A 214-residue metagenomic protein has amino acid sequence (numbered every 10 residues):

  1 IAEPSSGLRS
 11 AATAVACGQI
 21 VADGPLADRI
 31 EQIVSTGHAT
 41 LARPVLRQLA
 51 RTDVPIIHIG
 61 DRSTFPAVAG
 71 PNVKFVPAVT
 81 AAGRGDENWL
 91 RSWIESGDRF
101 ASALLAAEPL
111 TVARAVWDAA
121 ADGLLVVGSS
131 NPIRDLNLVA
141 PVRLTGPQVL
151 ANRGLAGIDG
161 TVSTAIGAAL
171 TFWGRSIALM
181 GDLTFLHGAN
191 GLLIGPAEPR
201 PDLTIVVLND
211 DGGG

Functional and structural regions predicted by a protein language model:
I1, H38-L41, S129-R134, A156-G157 (+1 more regions): Gly/Ser/Thr-rich loops at beta-strand to alpha-helix junctions that form or flank small-molecule/cofactor-binding
I1-A11, G123, I133-A140, D202 (+1 more regions): Redox- and metal-dependent alpha/beta enzyme cores, enriched for Fe-S-associated oxidoreductases and cofactor-handling
A2-E3, T36, I59, V126-S130 (+3 more regions): Generic beta-strand/beta-sheet core signal
A2-F100, G195, N209-D211: Glycine-rich, acidic loop regions that bind phosphate or pyrophosphate groups
Q32, L124, R175-I177: Structural motif
P44-L49, A115-V116, L138-V139, G191-G195: A short acidic, amphipathic alpha-helical/loop segment
L90-F172: Active-site diphosphate/adenylate-binding microenvironment
A140-G214: Thiamine diphosphate
